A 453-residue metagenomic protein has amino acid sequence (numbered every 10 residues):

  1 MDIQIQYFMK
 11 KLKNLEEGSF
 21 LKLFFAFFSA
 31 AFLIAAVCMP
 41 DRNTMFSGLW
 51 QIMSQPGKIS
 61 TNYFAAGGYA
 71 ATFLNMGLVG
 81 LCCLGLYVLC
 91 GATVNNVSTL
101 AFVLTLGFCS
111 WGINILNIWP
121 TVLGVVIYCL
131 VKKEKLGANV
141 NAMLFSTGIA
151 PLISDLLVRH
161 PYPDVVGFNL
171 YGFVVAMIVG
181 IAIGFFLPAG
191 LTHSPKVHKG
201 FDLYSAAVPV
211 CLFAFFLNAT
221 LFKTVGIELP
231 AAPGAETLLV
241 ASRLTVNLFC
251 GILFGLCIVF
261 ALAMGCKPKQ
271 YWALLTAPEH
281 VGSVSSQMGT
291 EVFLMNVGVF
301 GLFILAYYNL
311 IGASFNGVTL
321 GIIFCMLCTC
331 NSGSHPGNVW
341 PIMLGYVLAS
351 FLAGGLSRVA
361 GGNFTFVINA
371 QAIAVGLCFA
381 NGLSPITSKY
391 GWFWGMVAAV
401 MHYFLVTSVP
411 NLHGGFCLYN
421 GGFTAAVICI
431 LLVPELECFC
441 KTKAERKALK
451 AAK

Functional and structural regions predicted by a protein language model:
D2-I113, F254-Q270, S286-F293, L302-Y308 (+5 more regions): N-terminal signal-anchor module of multipass membrane proteins
L12-E16, E134-N139, A150-V246, S388 (+2 more regions): Membrane-interface helix-loop-helix junctions at boundaries between adjacent transmembrane segments
A65-G77, F108-W119, F168-A182, N247-G251 (+2 more regions): Structural signature of hydrophobic alpha-helical transmembrane segments
V79-C82, V97-F108, W119-C129, F145-S146 (+8 more regions): Short, structured motif recognition centered on aromatic/hydrophobic residues
V88-C90, L106-N114, V126-N139, A150-H160 (+3 more regions): Hydrophobic alpha-helical bundle architecture
V94, K267-G354: Transmembrane helical segments that form the transport core of multi-pass membrane transport proteins
I181-H193, S205, I368-K443: C-terminal transmembrane helix pair
G234-T237, T276-G282, T442-K453: Short, highly charged, low-complexity non-transmembrane loops/tails of multi-pass membrane proteins
